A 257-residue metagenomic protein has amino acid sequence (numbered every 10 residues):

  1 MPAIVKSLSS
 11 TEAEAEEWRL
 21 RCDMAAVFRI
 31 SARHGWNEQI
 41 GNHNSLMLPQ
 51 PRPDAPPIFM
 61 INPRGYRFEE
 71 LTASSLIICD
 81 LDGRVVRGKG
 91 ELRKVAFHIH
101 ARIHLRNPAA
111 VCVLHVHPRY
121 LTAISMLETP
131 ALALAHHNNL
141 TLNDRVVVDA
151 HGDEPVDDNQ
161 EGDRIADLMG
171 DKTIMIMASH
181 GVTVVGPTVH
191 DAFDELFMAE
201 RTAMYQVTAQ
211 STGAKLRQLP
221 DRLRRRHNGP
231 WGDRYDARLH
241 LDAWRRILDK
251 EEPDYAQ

Functional and structural regions predicted by a protein language model:
M1-Q257: Glycine-rich flexible loops
